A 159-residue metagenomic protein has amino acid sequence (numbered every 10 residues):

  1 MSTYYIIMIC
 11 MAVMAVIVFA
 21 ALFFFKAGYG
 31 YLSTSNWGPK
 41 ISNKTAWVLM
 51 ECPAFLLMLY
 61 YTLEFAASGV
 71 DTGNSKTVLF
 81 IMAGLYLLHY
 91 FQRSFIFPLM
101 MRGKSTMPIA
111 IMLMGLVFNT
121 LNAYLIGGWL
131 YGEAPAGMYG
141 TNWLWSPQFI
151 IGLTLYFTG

Functional and structural regions predicted by a protein language model:
M1-T158: Membrane-anchoring alpha-helices and their flanking helix-loop junctions
